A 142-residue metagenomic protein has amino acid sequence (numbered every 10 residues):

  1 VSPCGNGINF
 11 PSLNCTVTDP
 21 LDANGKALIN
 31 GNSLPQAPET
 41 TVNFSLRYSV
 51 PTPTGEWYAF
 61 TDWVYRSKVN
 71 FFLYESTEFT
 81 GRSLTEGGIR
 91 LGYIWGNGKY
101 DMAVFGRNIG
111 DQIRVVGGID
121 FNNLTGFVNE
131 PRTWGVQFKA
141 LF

Functional and structural regions predicted by a protein language model:
V1-N30, I119-G126: Solvent-exposed loop segments that connect transmembrane elements
C4, S12, L21, Q36-E39 (+2 more regions): Generic low-complexity segments that are intrinsically disordered, proline-rich and/or Lys/Arg-biased
G7, G31, S76-F79, F105: Low-complexity, intrinsically disordered short segments enriched for Gly/Pro and polybasic residues
L13-D19, A59-V64, R107-N108: Short hydrophobic/aromatic-rich motifs at helix boundaries and adjacent loops
D22-I29, E56-W57, S67-N70, D101-A103: Generic detector of short, locally flexible boundary/turn motifs and exposed helical patches
I29, R90, T133: Short glycine/serine/threonine-biased micro-segments
L34-G96, G110-D111: C-terminal beta-barrel architecture of Gram-negative outer-membrane proteins
V64-F72, Y93-F142: C-terminal beta-signal and adjacent terminal beta-strands/loops of Gram-negative outer-membrane beta-barrel proteins
